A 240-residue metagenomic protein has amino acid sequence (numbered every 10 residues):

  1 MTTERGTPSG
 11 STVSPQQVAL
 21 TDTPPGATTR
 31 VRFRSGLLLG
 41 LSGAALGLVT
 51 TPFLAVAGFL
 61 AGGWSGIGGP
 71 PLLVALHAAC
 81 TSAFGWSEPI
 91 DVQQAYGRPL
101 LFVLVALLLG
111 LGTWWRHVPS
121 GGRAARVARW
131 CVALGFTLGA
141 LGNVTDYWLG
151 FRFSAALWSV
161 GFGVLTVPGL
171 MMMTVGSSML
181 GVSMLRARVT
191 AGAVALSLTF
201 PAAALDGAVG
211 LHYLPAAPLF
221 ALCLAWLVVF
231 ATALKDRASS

Functional and structural regions predicted by a protein language model:
T2-E4, S14, V18-S240: Hydrophobic, aromatic-enriched alpha-helical segments typical of multi-pass transmembrane helices
